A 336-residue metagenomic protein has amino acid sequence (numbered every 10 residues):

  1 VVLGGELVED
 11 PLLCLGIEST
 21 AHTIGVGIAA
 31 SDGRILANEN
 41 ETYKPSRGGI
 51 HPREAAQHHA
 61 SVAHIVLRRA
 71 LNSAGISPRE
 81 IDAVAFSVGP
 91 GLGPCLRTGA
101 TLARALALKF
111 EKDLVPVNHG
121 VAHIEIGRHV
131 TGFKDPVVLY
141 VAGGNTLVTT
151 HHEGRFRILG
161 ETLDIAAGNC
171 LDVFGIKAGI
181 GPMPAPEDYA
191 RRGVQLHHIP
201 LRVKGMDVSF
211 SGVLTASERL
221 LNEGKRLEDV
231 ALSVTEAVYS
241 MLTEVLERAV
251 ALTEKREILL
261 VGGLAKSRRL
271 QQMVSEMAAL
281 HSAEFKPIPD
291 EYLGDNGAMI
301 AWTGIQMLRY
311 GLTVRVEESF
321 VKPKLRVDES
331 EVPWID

Functional and structural regions predicted by a protein language model:
G5-L12, S19-T20, L36-N38, F133-K134 (+4 more regions): A short helix-loop
V8-P11, P116-V137, T303: Conserved phosphate-binding catalytic cores of ATP/NTP-utilizing and phosphoryl-transfer enzymes
P11-P90, H119: N-terminal beta-alpha supersecondary unit
S77, E187-I258, A265-H281, L308-G311 (+1 more regions): A contiguous, well-structured pocket-lining segment that forms one wall/lid of small-molecule binding clefts in soluble
P78-V88, E254-L264, K286-P289: Short glycine-rich phosphate-binding loop at a beta-alpha junction
E80-E125: Glycine-rich phosphate-binding loop and adjoining helix at the ATP-binding site of ATP-dependent phosphoryl-transfer
V117, S275-I300: Conserved phosphate-binding/catalytic loops in two-lobed NTP-binding clefts
I288-S330: Glycine-rich phosphate-binding/hydrolytic loop that grips phosphoryl groups
